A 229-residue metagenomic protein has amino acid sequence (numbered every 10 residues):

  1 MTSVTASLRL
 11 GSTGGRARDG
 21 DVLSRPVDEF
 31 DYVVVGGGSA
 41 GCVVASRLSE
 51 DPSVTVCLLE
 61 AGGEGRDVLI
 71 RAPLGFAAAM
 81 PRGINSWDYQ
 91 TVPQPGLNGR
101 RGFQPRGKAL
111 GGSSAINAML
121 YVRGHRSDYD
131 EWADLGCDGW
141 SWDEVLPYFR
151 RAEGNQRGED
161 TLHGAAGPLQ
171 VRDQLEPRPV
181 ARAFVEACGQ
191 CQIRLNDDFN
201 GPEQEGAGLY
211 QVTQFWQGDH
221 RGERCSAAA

Functional and structural regions predicted by a protein language model:
M1-S3, V34: N-terminal export leaders
V4-S7, R66, A133-A229: Conserved redox-cofactor binding core of oxidoreductases
L8-R151: N-terminal glycine-rich phosphate/pyrophosphate-binding loop and immediately adjacent elements
